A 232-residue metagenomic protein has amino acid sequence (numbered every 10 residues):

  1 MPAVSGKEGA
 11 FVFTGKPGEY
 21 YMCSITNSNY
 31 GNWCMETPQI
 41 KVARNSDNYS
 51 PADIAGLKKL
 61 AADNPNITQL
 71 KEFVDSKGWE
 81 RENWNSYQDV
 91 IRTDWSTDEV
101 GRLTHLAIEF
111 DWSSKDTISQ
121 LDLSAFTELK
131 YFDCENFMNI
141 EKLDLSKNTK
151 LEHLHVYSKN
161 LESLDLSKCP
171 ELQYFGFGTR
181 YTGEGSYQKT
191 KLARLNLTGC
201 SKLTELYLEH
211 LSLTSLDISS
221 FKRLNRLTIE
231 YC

Functional and structural regions predicted by a protein language model:
P2-Y131, K147-T149, L166-P170, Y181 (+2 more regions): N-terminal capping/linker segments that flank leucine-rich repeat
V90, L106-I118, E128-I140, L145-L161 (+3 more regions): Concave beta-strand-loop units of leucine-rich repeat
